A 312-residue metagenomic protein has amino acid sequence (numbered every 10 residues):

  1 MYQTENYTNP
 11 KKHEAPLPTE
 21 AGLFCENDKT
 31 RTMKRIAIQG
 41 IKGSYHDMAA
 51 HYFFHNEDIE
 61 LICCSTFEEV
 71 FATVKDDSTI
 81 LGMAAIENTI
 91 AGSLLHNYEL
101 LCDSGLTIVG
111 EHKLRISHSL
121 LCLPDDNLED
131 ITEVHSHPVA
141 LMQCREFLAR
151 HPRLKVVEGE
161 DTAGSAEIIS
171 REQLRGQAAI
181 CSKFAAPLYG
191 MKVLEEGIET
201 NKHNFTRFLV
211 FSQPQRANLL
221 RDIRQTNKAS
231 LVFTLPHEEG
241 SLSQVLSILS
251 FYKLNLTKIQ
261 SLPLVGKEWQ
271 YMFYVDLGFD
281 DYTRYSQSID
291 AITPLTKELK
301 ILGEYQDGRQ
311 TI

Functional and structural regions predicted by a protein language model:
Y2-E14, P18-I312: Domain-level signature for soluble enzymes in the chorismate/prephenate branch of the shikimate pathway
